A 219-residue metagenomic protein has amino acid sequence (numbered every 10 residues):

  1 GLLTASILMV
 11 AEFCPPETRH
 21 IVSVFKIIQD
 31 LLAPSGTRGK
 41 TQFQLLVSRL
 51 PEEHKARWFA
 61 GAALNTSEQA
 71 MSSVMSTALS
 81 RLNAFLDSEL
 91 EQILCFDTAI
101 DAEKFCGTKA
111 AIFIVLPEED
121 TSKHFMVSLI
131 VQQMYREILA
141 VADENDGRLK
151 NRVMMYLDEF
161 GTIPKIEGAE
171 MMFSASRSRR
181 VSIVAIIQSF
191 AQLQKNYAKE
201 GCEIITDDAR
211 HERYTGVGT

Functional and structural regions predicted by a protein language model:
G1-V181: P-loop NTPase motor domains
F173-T219: Conserved ATP-driven motor cores of ASCE-family P-loop NTPases powering translocation/secretion/packaging/pilus
